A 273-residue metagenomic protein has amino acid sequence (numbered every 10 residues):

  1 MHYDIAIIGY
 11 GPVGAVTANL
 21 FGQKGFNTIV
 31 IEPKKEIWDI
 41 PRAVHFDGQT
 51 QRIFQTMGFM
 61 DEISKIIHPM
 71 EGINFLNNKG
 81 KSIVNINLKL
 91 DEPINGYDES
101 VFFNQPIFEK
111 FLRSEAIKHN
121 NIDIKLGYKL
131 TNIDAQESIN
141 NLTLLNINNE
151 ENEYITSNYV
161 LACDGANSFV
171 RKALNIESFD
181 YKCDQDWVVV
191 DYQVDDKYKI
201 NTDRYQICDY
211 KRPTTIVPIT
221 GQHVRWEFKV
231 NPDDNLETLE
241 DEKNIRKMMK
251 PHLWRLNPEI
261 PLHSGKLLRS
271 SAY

Functional and structural regions predicted by a protein language model:
M1-V13: Beta1/beta-strand and adjacent pyrophosphate-binding region of the FAD-binding site in flavoprotein oxidoreductases
Y3, N149-Y159: Core beta-strand elements of the Rossmann-like FAD/NAD(P) dinucleotide-binding domain in flavoenzyme oxidoreductases
G11-V13, I37, G165: Residue-level detector of alpha-helix initiation sites
G22-R42: Glycine-rich FAD pyrophosphate-binding loop
R42, D47-E115: Active-site-adjacent segment of FAD-dependent monooxygenases/related oxidoreductases
S114, Y159, C163-Y273: Conserved FAD-binding catalytic core of PHBH/FMO-like flavoproteins
L126-N140: A conserved short coil-to-beta-strand element within the FAD-binding core of flavoproteins
